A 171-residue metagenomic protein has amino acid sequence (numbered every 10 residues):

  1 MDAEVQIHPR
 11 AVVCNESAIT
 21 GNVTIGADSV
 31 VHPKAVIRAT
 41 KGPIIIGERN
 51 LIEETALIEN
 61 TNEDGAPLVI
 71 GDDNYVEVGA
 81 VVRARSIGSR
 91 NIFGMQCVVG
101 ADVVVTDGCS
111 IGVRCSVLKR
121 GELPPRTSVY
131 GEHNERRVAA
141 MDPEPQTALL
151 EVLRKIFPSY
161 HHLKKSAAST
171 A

Functional and structural regions predicted by a protein language model:
M1-V30, V36, A171: Extended, small-residue-rich solenoid/repeat segments and analogous flexible loops that form exposed scaffolds
H32-P33, E54: Short amphipathic alpha-helical segments enriched in hydrophobics
P43, G47-D72, E77-G79, R83-A171: Glycine-rich hexapeptide-repeat left-handed beta-helix
